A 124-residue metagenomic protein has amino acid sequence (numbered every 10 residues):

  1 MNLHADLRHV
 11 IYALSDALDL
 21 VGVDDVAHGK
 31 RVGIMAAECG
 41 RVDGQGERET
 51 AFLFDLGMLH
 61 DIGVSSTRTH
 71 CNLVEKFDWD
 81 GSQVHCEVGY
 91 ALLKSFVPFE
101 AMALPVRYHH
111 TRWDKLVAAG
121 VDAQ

Functional and structural regions predicted by a protein language model:
N2-Q124: Histidine- and acidic-residue-rich, metal-dependent catalytic cores
